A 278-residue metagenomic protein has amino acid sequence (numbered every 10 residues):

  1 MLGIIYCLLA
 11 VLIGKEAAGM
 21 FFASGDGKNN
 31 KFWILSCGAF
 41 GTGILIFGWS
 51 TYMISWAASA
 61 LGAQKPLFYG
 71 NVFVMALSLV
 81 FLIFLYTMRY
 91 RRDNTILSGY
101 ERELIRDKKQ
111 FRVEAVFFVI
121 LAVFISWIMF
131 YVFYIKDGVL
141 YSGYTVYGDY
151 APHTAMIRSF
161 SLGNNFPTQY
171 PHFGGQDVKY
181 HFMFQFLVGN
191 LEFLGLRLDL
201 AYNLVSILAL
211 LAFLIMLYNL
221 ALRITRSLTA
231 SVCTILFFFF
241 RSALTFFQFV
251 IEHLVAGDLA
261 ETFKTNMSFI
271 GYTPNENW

Functional and structural regions predicted by a protein language model:
M1-K108: Membrane-embedded, hydrophobic transmembrane alpha-helices
G3-I4, K28, V116-F117, M129 (+1 more regions): Short secondary-structure boundary micro-motifs
I4-I5, C37, A115-V116, L204 (+1 more regions): Hydrophobic alpha-helical transmembrane segments
L9, G70, F117-V123, I251: ER/secretory pathway lumenal C-terminal domains and tails of membrane proteins involved in glycoprotein biogenesis
K15-E16, W33, G38, E114 (+2 more regions): Functionally constrained cores in energy, signaling, and assembly domains
L35, A39-I44, A76, V80-I83 (+3 more regions): Proteins with a high burden of low-complexity, intrinsically disordered sequence enriched in S/T/G/P/A and R, requiring
E101-A122: Cytoplasm-facing juxtamembrane segments at the starts of transmembrane helices in multi-pass membrane proteins
K108, L121-W278: Active-site lumenal/periplasmic loops and adjacent helix-entry segments of GT-C-fold, multi-pass membrane
